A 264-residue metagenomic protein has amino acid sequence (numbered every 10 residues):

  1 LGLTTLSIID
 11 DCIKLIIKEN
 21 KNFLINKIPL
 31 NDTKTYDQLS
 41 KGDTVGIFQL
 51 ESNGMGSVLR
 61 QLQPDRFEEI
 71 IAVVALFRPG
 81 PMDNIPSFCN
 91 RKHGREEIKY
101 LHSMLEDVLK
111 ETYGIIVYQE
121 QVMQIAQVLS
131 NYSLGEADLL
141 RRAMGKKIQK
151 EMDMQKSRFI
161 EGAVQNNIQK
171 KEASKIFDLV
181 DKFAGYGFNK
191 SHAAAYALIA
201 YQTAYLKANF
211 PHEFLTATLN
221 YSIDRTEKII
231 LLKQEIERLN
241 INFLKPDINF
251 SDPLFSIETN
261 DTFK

Functional and structural regions predicted by a protein language model:
L1-K264: Noncatalytic, beta-rich nucleic-acid-contacting surfaces in large DNA/RNA-processing enzymes
